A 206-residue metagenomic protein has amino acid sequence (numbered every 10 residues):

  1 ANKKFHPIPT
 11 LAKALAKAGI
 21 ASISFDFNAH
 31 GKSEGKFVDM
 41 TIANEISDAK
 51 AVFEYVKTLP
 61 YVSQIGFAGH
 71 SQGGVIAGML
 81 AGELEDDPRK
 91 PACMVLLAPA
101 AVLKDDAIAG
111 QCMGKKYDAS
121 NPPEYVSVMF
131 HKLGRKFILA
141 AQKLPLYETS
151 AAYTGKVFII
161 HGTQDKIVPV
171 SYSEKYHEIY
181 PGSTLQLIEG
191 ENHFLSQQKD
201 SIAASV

Functional and structural regions predicted by a protein language model:
A1-N2, T163: Active-site glycine-rich loops that stabilize anionic/oxyanionic intermediates across multiple enzyme folds
K3-K4, H30-V62: Catalytic nucleophile-loop/oxyanion-hole region of alpha/beta-hydrolase and closely related hydrolase-like folds
I8, A12-E34: Conserved alpha/beta-hydrolase
P9, A43-S47, A203: Non-membrane alpha-helical structural segments and their capping/turn regions in soluble enzymes
A18, L59, I179: Conserved dinucleotide-binding and phosphotransfer motif residues
L59-S71: Alpha/beta-hydrolase fold nucleophile elbow
G66, V75, L80-G82, D86-L187 (+1 more regions): The alpha/beta-hydrolase serine catalytic core
